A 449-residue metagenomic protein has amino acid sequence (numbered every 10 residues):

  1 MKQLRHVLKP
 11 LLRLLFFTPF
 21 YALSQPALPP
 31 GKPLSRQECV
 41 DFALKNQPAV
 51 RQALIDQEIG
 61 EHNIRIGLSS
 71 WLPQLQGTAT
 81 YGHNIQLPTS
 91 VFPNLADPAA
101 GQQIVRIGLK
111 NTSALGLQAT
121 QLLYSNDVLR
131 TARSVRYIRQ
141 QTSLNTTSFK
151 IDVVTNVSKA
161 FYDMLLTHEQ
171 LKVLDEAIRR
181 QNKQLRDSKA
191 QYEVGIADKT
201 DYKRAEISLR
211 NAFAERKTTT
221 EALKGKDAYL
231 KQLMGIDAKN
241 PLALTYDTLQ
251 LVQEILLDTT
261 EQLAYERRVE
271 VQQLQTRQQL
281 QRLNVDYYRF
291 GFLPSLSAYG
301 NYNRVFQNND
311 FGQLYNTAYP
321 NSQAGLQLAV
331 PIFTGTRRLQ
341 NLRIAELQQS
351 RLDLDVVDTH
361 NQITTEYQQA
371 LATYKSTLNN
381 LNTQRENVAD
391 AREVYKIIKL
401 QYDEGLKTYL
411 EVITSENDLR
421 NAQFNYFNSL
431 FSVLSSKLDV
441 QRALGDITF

Functional and structural regions predicted by a protein language model:
M1-R36, V433, T448-F449: Bacterial Sec-dependent N-terminal signal peptides
K2-Q3, L34, H62, D152-L263 (+2 more regions): Periplasmic alpha-helical coiled-coil/stalk elements that build and connect Gram-negative outer-membrane
G31-L34, D41, P48, L123 (+18 more regions): Primarily heptad-repeat coiled-coil rod domains in cytosolic scaffolding/tethering proteins
D41-L123, Q262-G335, Q340, T365: A small-residue-enriched
A43, L122, A160, T167 (+10 more regions): Amphipathic alpha-helical segments that mediate coupling or scaffolding at interfaces
R51-I55, L68, K110, L123-K150 (+8 more regions): Sec/SRP-type N-terminal targeting helices
S69, N211-I236, V388-D446: Short segments within alpha-helical structural elements
